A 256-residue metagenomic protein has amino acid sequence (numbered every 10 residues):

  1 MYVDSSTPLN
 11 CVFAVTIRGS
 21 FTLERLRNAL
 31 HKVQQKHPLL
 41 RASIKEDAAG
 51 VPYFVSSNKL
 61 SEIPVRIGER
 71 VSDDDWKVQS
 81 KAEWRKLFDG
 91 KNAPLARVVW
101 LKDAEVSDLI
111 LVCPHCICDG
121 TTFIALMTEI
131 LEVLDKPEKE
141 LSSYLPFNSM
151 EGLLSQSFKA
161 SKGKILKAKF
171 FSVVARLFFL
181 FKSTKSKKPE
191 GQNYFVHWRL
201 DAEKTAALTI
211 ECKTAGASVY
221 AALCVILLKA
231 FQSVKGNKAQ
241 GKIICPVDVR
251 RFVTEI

Functional and structural regions predicted by a protein language model:
M1, I117, T121-I210: Non-catalytic, low-complexity flexible loops and terminal extensions
Y2-S6, F54-S56, K185-K187: Short, flexible, solvent-exposed loop/turn segments with mixed acidic/basic and small polar residues
S6-R25, N92-I110, S186-R251: Gly/Ser/Thr-rich phosphate-binding loops and adjoining beta-strand/alpha-helix segments that form adenosine-phosphate
R27-T121, A125-T128, E132-D135: Acyl-thioester-dependent condensation/acyltransferase catalytic cores
Q35, D135-K139, Q232-G236: A generic secondary-structure boundary signal that marks alpha-helix termini
S43-A48, K139-F147, K238-K242: Short, glycine/acidic-rich hinge or "gate" loops at secondary-structure transitions that mediate conformational
I117, R251-V253: Feature marks short, surface-exposed loop/turn motifs that line or immediately flank catalytic pockets and channel
I256: Short, well-structured segments within or immediately adjacent to enzyme catalytic domains that line ligand-binding
